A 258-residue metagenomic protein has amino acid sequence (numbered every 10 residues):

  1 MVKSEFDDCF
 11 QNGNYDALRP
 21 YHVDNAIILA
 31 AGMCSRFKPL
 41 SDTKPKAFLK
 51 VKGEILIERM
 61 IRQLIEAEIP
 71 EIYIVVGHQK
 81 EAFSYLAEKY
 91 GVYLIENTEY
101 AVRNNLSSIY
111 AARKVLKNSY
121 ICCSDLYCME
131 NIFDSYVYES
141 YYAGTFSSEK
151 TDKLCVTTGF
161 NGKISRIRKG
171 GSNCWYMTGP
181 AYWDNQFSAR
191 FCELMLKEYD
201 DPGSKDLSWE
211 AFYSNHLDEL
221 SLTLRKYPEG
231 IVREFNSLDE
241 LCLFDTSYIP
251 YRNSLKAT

Functional and structural regions predicted by a protein language model:
V2-D42, G91, S221, T258: N-terminal nucleotide-binding beta1-loop-alpha1 segment
D24, P70, K117: Short acidic/polar active-site loop segments enriched in Thr and Asp
E54-E71: A short, N-terminal amphipathic alpha-helix
Q79-E81: A conserved acidic beta->alpha catalytic loop
S84-L154, F160: Conserved beta-loop-beta/alpha segment of the NTase-like Rossmann-fold superfamily that binds/positions NTPs
M129-S204: Conserved core of the sugar-phosphate nucleotidyltransferase
S214-K226: Catalytic donor-sugar/metal-binding loop of nucleotide-sugar-dependent glycosyltransferases
T223-Y227, R233-N236: Conserved active-site beta-strand element of glycosyltransferases/polysaccharide synthases
